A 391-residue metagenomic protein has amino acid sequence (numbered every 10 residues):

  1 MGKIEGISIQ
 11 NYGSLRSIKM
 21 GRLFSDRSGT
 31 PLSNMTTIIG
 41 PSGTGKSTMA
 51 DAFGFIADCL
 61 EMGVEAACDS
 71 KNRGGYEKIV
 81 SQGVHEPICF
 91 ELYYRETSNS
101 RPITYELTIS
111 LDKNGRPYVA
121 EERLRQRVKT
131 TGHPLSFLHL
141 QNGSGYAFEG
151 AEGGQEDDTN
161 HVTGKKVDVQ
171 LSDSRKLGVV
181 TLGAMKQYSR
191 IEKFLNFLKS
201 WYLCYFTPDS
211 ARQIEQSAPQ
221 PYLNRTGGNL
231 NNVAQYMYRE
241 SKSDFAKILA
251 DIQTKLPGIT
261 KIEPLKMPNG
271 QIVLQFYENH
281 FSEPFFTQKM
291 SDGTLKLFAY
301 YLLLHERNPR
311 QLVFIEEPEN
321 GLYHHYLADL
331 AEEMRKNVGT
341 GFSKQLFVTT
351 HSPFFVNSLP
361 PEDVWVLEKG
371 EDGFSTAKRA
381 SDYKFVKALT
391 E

Functional and structural regions predicted by a protein language model:
M1-E65, D69-S81, H85-P87: Pre-Walker A-like glycine/lysine-rich segment at the N-terminus of P-loop NTPase domains
M1-K3, A328-E391: C-terminal lobe/lid and adjacent interdomain/linker elements of RecA-like ASCE P-loop ATPase modules
G13, G54, E319-H325, P353-F354: Catalytic acidic motif of RecA-like/P-loop NTPases
T30-P31, S81-H85, S98, H305-N308 (+2 more regions): Conserved catalytic network of the ASCE P-loop NTPase/AAA+ motor domain
N34-I38, A250-H305, L312-L327: Conserved ABC ATPase signature
I56-A67, N308-P309, M334-T340: Post-Walker A helix-loop "phosphate-sensing" segment adjacent to the P-loop in P-loop NTPases
F90-T97, F276: Short beta-strand segments that buttress and anchor functional surface loops
N99-A250: Electropositive, glycine-dotted interaction segments that contact anionic polymers or phosphate-rich ligands
